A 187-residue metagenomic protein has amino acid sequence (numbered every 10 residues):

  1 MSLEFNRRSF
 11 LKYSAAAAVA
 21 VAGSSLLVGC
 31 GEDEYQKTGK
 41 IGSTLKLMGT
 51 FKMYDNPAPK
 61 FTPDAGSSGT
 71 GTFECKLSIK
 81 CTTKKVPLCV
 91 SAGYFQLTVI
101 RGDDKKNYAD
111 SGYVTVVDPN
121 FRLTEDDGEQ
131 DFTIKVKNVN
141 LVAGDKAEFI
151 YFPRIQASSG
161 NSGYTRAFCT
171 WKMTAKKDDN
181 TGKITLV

Functional and structural regions predicted by a protein language model:
M1-A18: N-terminal secretory signal peptides and thylakoid transit peptides that target proteins across membranes
A17-S25: Sec-dependent N-terminal signal peptides of Gram-positive bacterial secreted proteins and lipoproteins
V28-G29: C-terminal motif of bacterial Sec signal peptides marking the signal peptidase cleavage site
D33-C75, T82, V86-G93, N107-R122 (+1 more regions): Conserved functional micro-motifs across diverse proteins
G93-V99: Short, surface-exposed alpha-helix to beta-strand junction/turn motifs within ectodomains of secreted and cell-envelope
V99-K106: Change "in extracellular beta-sheet-rich domains … of secreted and cell-surface proteins" to "in beta-sheet-rich domains
D110-S159: Short, solvent-exposed, Trp/other aromatic-anchored flexible loops in extracytoplasmic proteins
N138-V187: Surface-exposed edge beta-strand/loop patches
